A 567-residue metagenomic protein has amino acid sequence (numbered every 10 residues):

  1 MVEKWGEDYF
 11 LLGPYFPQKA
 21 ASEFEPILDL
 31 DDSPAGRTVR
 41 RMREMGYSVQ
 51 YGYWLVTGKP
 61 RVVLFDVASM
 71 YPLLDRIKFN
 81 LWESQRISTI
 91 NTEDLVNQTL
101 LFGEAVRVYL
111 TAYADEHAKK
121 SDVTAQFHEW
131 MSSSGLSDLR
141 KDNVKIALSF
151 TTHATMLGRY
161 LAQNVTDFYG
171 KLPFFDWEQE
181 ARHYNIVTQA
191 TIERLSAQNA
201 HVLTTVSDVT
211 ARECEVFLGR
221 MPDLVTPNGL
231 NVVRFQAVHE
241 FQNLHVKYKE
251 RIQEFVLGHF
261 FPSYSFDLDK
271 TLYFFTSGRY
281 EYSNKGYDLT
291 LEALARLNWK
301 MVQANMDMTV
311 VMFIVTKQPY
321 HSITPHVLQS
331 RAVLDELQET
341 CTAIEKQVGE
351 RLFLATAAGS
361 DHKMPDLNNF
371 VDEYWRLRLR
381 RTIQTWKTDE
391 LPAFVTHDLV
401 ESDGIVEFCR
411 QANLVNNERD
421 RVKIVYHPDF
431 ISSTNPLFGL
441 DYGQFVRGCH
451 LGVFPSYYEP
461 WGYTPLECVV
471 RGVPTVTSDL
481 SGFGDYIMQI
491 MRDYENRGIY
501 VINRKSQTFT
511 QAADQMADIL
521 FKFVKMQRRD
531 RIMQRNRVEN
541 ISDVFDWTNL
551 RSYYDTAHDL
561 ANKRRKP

Functional and structural regions predicted by a protein language model:
V2-P567: Catalytic cores of nucleotide-sugar-dependent glycosyltransferases that transfer UDP/GDP/TDP-activated
